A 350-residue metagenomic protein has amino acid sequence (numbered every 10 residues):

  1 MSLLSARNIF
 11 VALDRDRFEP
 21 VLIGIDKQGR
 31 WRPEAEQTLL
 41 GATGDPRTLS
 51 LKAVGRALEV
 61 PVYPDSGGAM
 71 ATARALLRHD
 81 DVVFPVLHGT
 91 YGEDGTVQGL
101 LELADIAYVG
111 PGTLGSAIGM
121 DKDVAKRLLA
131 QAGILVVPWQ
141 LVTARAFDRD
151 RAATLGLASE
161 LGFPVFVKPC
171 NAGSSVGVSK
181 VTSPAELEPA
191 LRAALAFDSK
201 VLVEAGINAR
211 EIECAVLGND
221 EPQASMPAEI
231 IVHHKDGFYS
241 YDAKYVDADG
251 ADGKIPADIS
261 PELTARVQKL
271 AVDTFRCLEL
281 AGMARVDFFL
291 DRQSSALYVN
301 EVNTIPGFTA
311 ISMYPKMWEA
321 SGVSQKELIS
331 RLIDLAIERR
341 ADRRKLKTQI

Functional and structural regions predicted by a protein language model:
M1-L114, I118-V124, L128-Q131, V142-G156 (+1 more regions): ATP-binding N-terminal substructure of ATP-dependent carboxylate-amine bond-forming enzymes
L3-L4, A73-L77, I118-R210: Active-site nucleotide/adenylate-binding loops and adjacent lid/helix of ATP-dependent enzymes
R7-N8, R192, V272: Solvent-exposed alpha-helix faces
R15, G133, D258-I350: ATP-dependent carboxylate activation and anion-phosphoryl transfer catalytic cores that bind Mg-ATP to form
P20, A107-Y108, V136, V165 (+1 more regions): Hydrophobic beta-strand scaffold residues
G99-Y108, S183-E188, A320-S321: A glycine- and small-aliphatic-rich helix-loop capping segment at beta-alpha/alpha-beta transitions that lines
S179-K269, R292, A296-Y298: Phosphate-binding site of ATP-dependent enzymes
